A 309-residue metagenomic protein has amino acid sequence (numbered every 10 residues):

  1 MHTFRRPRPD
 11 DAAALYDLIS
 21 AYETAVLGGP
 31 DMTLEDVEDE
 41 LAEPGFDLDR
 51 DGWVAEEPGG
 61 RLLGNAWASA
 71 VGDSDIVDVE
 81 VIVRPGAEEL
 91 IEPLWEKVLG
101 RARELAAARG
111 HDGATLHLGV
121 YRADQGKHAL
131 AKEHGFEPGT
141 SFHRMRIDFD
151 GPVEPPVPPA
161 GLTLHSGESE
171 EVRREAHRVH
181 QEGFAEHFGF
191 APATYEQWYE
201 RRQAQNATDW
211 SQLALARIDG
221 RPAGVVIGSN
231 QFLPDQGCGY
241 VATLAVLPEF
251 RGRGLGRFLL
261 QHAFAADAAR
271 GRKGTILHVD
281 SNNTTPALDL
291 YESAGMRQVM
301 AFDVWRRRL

Functional and structural regions predicted by a protein language model:
T3-D17, T163-R178: A short beta-loop-alpha structural element at the N-terminal edge of CoA-dependent acyl/N-acetyltransferase catalytic
D17-M32, E40-G45, R178-A193, A204-Q205: Helix-loop element at the rim of GNAT/NAT acetyltransferase active sites that forms part of the acceptor-substrate
S20-R109, V120, I218, A223-G237: Conserved donor-binding loop and adjoining core beta-sheet/short helix segment in diverse acyl/aminoacyl transferases
L41-V54, S141, R202-L215, Y240: A short helix-loop-beta-strand connector motif used in the catalytic cores of GNAT acetyltransferases and, in some
S69-A160, D303-R307: Acyl-donor-binding surface of acyltransferase catalytic domains
E88-E104, T243-V246, G252-A269, G274 (+1 more regions): Conserved acetyl-CoA-binding loop-helix of GNAT-fold acetyltransferases
K127-A131, A287, Y291-E292, M296: Conserved active-site tyrosine of GNAT-family acetyltransferases
R144-T163, K273-T285, A294-L309: C-terminal "cap" of GNAT-fold acetyltransferases
